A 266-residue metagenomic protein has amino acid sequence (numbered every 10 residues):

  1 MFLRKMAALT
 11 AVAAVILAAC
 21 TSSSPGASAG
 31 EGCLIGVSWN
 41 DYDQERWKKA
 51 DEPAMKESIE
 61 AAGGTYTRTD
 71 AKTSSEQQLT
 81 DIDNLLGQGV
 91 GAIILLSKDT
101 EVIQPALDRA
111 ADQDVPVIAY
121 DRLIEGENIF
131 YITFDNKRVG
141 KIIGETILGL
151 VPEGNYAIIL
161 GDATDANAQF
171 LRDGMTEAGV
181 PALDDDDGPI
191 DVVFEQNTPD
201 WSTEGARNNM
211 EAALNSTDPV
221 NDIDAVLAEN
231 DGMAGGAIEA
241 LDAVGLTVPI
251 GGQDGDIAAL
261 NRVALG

Functional and structural regions predicted by a protein language model:
F2-R4, A19-G266: A residue-level marker of the well-folded mature domains of exported/periplasmic proteins
R4-A11: Sec-dependent signal peptide recognition, specifically the positively charged N-region followed immediately by
